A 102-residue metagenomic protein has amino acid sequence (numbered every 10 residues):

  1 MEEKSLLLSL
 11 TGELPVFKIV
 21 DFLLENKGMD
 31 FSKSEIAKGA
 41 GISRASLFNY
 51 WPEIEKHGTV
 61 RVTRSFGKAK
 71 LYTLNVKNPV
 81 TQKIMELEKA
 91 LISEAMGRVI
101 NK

Functional and structural regions predicted by a protein language model:
L7-V16, S32, T63-E86: Short, cationic-aromatic polyanion-contact patches
L24-G28: Short helix-capping/hinge SLiMs at alpha-helix to coil transitions
E35-A37: A short acidic, leucine-rich amphipathic alpha-helix
W51-P52: Short, hydrophobic-biased segments on the C-terminal half of alpha helices that form "recognition helices"
G58: Glycine-centered, phosphate/nucleic-acid-interacting loop/turn motifs that mediate DNA/RNA or nucleotide
P79-K102: Amphipathic alpha-helical dimerization/coiled-coil segments that flank or bridge DNA-binding/regulatory modules
